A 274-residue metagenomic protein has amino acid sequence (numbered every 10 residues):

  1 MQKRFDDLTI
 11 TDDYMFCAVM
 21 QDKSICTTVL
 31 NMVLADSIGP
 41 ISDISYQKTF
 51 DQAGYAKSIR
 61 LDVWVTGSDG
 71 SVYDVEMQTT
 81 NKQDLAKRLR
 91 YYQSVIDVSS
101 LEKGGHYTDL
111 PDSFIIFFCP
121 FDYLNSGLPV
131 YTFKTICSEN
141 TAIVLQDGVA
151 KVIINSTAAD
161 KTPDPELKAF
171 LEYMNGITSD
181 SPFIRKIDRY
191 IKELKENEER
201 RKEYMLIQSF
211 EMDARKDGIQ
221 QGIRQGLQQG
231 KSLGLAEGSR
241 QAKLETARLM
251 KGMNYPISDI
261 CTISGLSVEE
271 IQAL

Functional and structural regions predicted by a protein language model:
M1-A150, D160-T162: Accessory alpha/beta interaction modules
Q2-D6, I10, Y14, W64-T66 (+3 more regions): Short, charged alpha-helical interaction segments and adjacent helix-coil junctions
